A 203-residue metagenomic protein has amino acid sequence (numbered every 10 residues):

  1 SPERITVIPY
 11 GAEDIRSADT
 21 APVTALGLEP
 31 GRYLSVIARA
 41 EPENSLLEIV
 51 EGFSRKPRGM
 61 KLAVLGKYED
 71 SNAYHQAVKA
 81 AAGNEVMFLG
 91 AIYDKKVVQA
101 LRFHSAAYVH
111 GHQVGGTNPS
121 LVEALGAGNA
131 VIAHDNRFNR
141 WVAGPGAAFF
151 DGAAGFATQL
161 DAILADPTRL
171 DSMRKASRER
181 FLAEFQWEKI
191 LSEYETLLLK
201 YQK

Functional and structural regions predicted by a protein language model:
G11: Carbohydrate-associated surface elements
A25-P57, A63: Conserved donor-binding/catalytic core segment of Leloir-type glycosyltransferases
H75-K96: Nucleotide-activated donor-binding/catalytic signature segment of Leloir-type glycosyltransferases, i.e., the conserved
A100-G116, N129: Acidic donor-binding loop of glycosyltransferase active sites
G126, A130-A133: Short hydrophobic beta-strand element within catalytic cores of glycosyltransferases and related nucleotide-activated
R140-A162, T168, S172: Change "using UDP/GDP/dTDP sugars" to "using nucleotide sugars
R169-E184, E193: A short, well-ordered alpha-helix in the C-terminal region of glycosyltransferases
W187-K203: C-terminal alpha-helical cap of glycosyltransferases
